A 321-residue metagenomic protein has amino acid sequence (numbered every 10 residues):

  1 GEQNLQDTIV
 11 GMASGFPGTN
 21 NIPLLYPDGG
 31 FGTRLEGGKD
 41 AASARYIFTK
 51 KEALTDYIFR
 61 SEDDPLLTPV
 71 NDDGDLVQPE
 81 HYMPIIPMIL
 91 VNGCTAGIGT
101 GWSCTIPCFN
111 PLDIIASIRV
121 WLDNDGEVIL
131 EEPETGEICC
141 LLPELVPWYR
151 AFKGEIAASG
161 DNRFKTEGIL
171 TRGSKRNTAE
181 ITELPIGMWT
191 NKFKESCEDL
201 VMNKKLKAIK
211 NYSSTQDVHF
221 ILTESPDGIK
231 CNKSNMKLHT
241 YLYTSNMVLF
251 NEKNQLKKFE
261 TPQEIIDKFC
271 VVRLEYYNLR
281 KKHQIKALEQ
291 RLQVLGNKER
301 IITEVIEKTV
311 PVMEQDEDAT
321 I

Functional and structural regions predicted by a protein language model:
G1-D161, F220-T223: Catalytic phosphate-handling regions of large nucleic-acid enzymes and associated NTPases
G126-I321: Charged, surface-exposed alpha-helical interface/stalk elements
